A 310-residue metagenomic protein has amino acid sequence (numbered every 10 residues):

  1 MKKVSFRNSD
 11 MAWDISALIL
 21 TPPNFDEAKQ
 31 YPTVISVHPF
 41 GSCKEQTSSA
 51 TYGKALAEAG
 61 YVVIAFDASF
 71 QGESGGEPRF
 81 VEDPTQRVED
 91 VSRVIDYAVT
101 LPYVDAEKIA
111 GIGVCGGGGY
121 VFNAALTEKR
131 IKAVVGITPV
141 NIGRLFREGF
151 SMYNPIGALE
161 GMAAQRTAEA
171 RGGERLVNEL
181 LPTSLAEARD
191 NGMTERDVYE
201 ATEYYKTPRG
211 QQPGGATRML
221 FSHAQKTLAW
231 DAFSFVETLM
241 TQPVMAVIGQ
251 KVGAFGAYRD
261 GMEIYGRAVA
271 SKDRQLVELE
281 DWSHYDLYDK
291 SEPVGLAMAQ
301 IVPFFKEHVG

Functional and structural regions predicted by a protein language model:
M1-K29, Y288: N-terminal cap/lid segment of alpha/beta-hydrolase-fold proteins
G41-K54, A68: The serine-hydrolase catalytic nucleophile loop
S48, V81-P102: Alpha/beta-hydrolase active-site loop
G53-G75: Conserved alpha/beta-hydrolase
F122-T207: Alpha/beta-hydrolase-fold enzymes
L239-M240, A246-I248: Short beta-strand/loop motif that positions the catalytic acidic residue of the alpha/beta-hydrolase fold
G253-M262: Conserved alpha/beta-hydrolase "acid-adjacent" motif
W282-V294: Catalytic histidine-centered segment of alpha/beta-hydrolase-like enzymes
